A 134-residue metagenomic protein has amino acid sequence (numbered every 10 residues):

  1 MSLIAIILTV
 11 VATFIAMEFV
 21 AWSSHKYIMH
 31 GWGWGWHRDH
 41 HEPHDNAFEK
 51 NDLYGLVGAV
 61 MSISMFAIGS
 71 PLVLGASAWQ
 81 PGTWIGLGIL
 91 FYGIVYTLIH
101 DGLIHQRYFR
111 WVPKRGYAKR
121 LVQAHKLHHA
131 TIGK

Functional and structural regions predicted by a protein language model:
M1-I4: Short, strongly hydrophobic alpha-helical membrane anchors
I6-V11, G82-G86: Hydrophobic alpha-helical transmembrane segments
M17-K134: Membrane-embedded catalytic scaffold of the fatty acid hydroxylase/desaturase
